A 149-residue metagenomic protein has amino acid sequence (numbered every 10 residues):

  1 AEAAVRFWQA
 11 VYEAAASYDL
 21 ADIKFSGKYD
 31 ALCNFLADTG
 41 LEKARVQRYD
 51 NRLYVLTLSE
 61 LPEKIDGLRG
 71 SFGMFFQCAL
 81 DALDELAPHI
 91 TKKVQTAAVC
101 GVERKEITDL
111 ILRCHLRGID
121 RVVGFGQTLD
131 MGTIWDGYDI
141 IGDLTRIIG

Functional and structural regions predicted by a protein language model:
A1-A98, K105-L116, V122-G149: NAD(P)-dependent aldehyde/semialdehyde dehydrogenase
